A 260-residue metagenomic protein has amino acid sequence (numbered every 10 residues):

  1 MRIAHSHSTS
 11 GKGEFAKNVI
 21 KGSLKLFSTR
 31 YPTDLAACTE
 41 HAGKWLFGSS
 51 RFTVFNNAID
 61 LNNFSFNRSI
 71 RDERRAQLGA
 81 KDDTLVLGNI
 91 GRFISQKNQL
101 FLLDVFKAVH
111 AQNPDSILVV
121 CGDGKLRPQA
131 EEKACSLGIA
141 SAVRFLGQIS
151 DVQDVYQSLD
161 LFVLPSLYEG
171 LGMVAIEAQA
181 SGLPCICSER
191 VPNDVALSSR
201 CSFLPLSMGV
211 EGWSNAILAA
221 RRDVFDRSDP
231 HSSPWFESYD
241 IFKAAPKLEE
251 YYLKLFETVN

Functional and structural regions predicted by a protein language model:
R30-R71, F203, A245: Donor nucleotide-sugar binding/catalytic pocket of nucleotide-sugar-dependent glycosyltransferases
S65-A80, D223: A short helix/loop element that forms part of the nucleotide-sugar donor recognition site in Leloir-type
L85, N89-A108, K125-E131: A conserved mid-protein helix/loop that constitutes part of the nucleotide-sugar donor-binding site
E131-G147: Nucleotide-activated donor-binding/catalytic signature segment of Leloir-type glycosyltransferases, i.e., the conserved
Q148, L167: Aromatic "clamp/platform" in nucleotide-sugar-dependent glycosyltransferases that forms part of the donor/acceptor
A175, P184-S188, N193: Short hydrophobic beta-strand element within catalytic cores of glycosyltransferases and related nucleotide-activated
D194-D223: Change "using UDP/GDP/dTDP sugars" to "using nucleotide sugars
V224-N260: A charged, aromatic-enriched C-terminal amphipathic alpha-helix characteristic of glycosyltransferases across folds
